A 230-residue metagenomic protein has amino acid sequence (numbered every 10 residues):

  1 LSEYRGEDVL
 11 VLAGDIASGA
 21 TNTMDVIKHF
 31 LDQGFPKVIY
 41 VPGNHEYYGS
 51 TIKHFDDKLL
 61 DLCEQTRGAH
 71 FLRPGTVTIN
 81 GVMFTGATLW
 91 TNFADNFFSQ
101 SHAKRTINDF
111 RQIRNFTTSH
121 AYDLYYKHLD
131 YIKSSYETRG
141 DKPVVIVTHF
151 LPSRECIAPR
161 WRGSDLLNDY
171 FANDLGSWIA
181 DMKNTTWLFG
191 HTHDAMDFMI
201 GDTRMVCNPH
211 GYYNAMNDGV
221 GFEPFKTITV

Functional and structural regions predicted by a protein language model:
L1-N80, T138, R160-D181: Core catalytic region of metal-dependent phosphoesterases/phosphodiesterases, especially metallo-beta-lactamase-like
V9, K37-I39, H70, M83 (+3 more regions): Proline-centered loop/turn at the N-terminus of a beta-strand
D15, V38, G43, F84 (+3 more regions): Divalent metal-coordination and catalytic microenvironments
S18-N22, H45-F55, T76-T78, T91-D95 (+3 more regions): Active-site environment of divalent metal-dependent phosphoester hydrolases
T78, A158, L166-T185, T192-V230: Binuclear metal-dependent phosphoesterase catalytic core
T85-V145, F150-D165: Active-site-proximal loop/helix segment associated with metal-binding centers of metalloenzymes
